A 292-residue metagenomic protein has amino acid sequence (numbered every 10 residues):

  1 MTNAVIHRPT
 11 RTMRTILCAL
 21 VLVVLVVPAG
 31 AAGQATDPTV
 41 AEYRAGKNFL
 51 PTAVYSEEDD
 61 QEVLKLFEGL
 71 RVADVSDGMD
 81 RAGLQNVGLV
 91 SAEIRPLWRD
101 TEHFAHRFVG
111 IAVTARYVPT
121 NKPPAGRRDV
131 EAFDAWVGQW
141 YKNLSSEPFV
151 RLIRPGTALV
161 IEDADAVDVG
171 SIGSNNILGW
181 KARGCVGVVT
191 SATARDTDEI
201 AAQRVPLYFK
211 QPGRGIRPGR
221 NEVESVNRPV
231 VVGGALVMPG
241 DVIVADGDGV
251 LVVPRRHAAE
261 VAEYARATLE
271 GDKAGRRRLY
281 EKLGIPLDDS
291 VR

Functional and structural regions predicted by a protein language model:
N3-C18: Bacterial N-terminal signal peptides that target proteins for export
I16-P28: Bacterial N-terminal signal peptides
T52-A132, W136-V137: N-terminal low-complexity or amphipathic/hydrophobic leaders
M79, W180, D241-I243: Buried hydrophobic positions in well-ordered alpha/beta secondary-structure cores of metabolic enzymes
N86-G88, I111-T114, P124, G156-V160 (+5 more regions): Structural motif
Y141-K142, E147-S191: Extracellular/luminal Protease-associated
I177-A182, V186-D198, A202-R214: Ligand/cofactor pocket segment of small-molecule handling proteins
K210-D288: Acidic, glycine-rich flexible loop/linker segments
